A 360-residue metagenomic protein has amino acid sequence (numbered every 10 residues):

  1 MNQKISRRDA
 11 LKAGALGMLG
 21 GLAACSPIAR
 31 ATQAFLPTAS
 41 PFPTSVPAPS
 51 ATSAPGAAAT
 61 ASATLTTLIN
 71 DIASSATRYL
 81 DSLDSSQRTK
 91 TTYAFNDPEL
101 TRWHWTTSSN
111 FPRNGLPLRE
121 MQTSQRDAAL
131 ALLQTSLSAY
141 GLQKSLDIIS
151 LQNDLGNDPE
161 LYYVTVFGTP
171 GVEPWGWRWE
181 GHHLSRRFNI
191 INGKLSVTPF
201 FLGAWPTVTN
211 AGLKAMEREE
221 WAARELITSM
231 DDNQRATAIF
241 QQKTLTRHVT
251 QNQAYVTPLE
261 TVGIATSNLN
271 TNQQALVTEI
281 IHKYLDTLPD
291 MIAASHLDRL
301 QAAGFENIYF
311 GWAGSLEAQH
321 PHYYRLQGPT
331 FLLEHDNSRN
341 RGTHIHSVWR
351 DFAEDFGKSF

Functional and structural regions predicted by a protein language model:
N2-Q3, D9-R30: N-terminal export signals
R7-R8, K12, R88, R102: Basic side chains
L11-K12, A34, L130: General helical structural elements
A29-T66: Ser/Thr-rich, Proline-interspersed low-complexity disordered segments
G56-L83, K90-S138, L142-F360: A cross-kingdom marker for long, charged
